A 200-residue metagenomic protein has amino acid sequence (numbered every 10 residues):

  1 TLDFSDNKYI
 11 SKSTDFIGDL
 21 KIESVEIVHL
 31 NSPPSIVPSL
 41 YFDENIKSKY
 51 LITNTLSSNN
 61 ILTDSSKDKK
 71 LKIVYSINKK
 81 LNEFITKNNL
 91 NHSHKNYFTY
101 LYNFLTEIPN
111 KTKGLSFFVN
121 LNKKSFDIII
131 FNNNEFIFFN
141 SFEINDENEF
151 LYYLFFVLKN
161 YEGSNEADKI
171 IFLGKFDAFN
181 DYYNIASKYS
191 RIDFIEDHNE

Functional and structural regions predicted by a protein language model:
T1-E200: Hydrophobic/aromatic-enriched cytosolic interaction surfaces used to assemble or bind macromolecules
